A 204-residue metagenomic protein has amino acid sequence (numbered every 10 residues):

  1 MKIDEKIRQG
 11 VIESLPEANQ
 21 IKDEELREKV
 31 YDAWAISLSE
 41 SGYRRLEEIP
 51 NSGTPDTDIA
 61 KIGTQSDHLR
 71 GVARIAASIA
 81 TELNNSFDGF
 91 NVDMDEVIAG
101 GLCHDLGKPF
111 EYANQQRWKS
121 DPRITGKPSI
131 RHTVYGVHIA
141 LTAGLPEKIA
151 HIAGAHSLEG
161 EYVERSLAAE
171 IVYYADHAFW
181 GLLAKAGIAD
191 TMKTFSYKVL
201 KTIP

Functional and structural regions predicted by a protein language model:
M1-D121: Acidic/His-rich, divalent-metal-binding segments that scaffold phosphate/diphosphate chemistry
M1-D4, M192-L200: Cys/His-coordinated Zn2+-binding motifs and related Cys/His-dense segments, i.e., zinc fingers/knuckles in modular
G53-I59, D67, F87-F195: Divalent metal-dependent catalytic cores for phosphoryl transfer on phosphate-bearing substrates
I188, K201-P204: Pan-zinc metallopeptidase signature
